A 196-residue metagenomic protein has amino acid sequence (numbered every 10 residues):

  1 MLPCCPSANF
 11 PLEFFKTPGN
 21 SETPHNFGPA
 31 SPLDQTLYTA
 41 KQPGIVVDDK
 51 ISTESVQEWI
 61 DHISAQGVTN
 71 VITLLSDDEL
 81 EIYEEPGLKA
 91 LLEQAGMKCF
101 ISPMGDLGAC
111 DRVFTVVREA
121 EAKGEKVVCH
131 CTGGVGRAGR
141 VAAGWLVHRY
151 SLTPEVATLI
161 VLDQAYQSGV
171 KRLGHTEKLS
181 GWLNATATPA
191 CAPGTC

Functional and structural regions predicted by a protein language model:
M1-V128, G133, R140-C196: Cys-dependent protein tyrosine phosphatase-like superfamily
